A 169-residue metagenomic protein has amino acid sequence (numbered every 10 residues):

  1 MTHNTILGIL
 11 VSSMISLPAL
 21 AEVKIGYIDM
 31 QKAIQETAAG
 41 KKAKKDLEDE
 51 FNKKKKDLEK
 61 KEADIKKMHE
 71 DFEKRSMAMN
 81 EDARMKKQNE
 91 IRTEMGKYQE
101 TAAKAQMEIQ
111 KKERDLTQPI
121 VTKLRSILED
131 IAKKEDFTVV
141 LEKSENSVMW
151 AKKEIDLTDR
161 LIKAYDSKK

Functional and structural regions predicted by a protein language model:
M1-T2: N-terminal hydrophobic targeting signals that begin at the initiator methionine
T5-M14: Sec-dependent N-terminal signal peptides
I15-A21: Sec/Tat signal peptide C-region and signal peptidase I cleavage site
L17, D166-K169: Generic C-terminal helix-cap and adjacent flexible tail
E22-V148, S167-K168: Amphipathic alpha-helical segments
M149-K153: Short, exposed beta-strand-loop hairpins at the edges of beta-sheets in extracellular/periplasmic proteins
